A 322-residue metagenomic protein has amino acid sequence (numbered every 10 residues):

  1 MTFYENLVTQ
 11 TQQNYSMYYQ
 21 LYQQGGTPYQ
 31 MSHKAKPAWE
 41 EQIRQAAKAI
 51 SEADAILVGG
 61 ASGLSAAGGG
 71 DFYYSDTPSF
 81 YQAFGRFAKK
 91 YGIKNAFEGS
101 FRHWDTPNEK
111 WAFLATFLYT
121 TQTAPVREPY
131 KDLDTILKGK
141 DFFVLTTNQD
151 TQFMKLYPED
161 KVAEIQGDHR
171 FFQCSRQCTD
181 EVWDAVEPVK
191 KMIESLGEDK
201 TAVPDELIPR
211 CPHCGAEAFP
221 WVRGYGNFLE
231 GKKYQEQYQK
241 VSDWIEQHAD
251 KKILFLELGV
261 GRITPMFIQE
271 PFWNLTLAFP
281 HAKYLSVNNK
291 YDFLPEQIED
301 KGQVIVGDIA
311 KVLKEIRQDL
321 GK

Functional and structural regions predicted by a protein language model:
M1-K322: Conserved catalytic alpha/beta core of Sir2/sirtuin-type deacylases, generalized to analogous enzyme cores that bind
